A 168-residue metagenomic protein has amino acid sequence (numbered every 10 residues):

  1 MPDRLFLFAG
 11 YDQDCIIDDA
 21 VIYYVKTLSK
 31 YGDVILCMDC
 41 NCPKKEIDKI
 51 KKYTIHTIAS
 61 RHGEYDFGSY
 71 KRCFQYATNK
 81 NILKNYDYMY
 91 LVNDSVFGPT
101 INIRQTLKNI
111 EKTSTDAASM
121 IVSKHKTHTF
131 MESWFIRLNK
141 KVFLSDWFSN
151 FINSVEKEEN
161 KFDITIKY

Functional and structural regions predicted by a protein language model:
M1-Y65, Q75-K84, Y88: N-terminal anchoring/stem segment of glycosyltransferases
Y23, R72, Q105-N109: Alpha-helical elements of Rossmann-like donor-binding domains used by nucleotide-donor carbohydrate transfer enzymes
G63, V96-F97: Acidic metal-phosphate-binding loop of nucleotide-sugar-dependent transferases
D66-Y70: Conserved donor sugar-nucleotide recognition element shared by glycan-biosynthetic enzymes
G98-H128: Conserved donor-nucleotide/metal-binding helix-loop-beta segment in metal-dependent transferases, i.e., the alpha-helix
I121-Y168: Catalytic core and acceptor-binding pocket of nucleotide-sugar-dependent glycosyltransferases
